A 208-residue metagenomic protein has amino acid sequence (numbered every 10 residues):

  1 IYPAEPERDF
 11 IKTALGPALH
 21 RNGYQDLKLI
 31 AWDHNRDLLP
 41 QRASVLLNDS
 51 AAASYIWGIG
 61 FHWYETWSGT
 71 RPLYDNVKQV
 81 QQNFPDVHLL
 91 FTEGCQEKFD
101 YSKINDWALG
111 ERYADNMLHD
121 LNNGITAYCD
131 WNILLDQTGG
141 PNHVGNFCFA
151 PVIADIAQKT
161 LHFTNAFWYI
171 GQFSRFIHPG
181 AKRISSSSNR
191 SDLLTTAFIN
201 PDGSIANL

Functional and structural regions predicted by a protein language model:
I1-E97: Active-site neighborhood of glycoside hydrolase catalytic domains
L38-A43, Y101, G140, L193-T196: Short, solvent-exposed polar/charged micro-motifs at secondary-structure junctions
R71, G139-P141, L208: Extended hydrophobic-aromatic, low-complexity segments
V80-Q82, L118-N122, A197-F198: A general structural signal for short secondary-structure junctions and capping/turn motifs
H88-Q172, R183-S188: Aromatic/acidic polysaccharide-binding cleft in carbohydrate-active enzymes
R175, S186-L208: Carbohydrate-binding surface patches
H178-A181: Glycine-centered loop/turn motifs
